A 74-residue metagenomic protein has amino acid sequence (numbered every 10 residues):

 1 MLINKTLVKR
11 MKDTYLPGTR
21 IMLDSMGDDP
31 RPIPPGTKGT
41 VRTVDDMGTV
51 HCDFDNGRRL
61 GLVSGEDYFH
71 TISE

Functional and structural regions predicted by a protein language model:
L2-K12, L16-E74: Basic/aromatic-rich interaction segments and small domains that mediate binding to polyanionic partners
